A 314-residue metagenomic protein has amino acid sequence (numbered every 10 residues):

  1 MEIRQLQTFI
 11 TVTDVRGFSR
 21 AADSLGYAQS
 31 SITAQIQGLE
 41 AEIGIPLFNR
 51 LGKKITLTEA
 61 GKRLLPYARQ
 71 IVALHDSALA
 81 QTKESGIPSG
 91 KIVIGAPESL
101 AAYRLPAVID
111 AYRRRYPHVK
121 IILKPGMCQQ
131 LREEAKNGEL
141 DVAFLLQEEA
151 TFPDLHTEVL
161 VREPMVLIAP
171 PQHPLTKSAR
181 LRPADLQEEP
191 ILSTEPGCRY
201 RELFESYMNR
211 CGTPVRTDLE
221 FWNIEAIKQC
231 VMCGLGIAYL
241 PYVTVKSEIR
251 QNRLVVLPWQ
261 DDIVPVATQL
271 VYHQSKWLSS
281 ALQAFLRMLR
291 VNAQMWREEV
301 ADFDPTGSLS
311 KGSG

Functional and structural regions predicted by a protein language model:
I10-A28: Short helix-boundary/capping micro-motifs
E40-L57: A short LG(V/I)-centered, amphipathic sequence patch enriched for acidic residue(s) preceding the LG motif
S89-F152: Central regulatory/effector-binding core of bacterial HTH transcription factors
R104, V255-E299: A late-sequence structural motif
M127-L140, L146, R199-V255: Hydrophobic hinge/microswitch elements
F152-E158, E163, A226-Q274: Beta-alpha-beta core module
D154-M165, A169-I191: Flexible hinge/capping segments at coil-to-helix
P190-C211, L278-L282, L286-R287, A293-D304: Secondary-structure junction motif
